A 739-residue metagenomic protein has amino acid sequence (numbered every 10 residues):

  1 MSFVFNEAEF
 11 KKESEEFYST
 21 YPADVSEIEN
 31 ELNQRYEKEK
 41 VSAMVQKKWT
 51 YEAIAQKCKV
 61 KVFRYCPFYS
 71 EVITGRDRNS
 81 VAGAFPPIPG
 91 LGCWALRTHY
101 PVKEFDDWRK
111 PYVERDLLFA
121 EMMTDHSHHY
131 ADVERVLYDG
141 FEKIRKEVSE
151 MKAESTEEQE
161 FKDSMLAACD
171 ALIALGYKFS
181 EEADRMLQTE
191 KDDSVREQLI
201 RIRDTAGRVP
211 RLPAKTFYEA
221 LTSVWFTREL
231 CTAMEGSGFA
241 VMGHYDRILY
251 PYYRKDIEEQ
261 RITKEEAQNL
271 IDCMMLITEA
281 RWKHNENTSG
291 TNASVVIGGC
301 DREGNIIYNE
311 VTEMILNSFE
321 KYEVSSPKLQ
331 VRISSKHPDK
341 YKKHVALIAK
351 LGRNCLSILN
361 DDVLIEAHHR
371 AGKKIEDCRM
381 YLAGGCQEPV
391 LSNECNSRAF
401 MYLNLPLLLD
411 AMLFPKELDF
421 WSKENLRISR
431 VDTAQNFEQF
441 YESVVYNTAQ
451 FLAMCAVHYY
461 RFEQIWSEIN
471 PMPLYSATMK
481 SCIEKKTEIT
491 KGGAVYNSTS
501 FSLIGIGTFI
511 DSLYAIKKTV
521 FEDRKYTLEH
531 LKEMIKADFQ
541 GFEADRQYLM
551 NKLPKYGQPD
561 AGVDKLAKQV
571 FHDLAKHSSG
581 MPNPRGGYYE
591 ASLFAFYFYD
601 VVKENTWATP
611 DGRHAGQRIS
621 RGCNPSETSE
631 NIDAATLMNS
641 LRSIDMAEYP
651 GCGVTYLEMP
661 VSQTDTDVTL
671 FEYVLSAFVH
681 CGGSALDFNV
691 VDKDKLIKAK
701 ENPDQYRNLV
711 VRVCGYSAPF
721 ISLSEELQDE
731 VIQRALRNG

Functional and structural regions predicted by a protein language model:
M1-K162, S194-R201, T205-G739: Conserved catalytic cores of very large enzyme subunits
D163-A174: Extended non-globular scaffold/tether segments
A174, K178-E181, R185: Extended, non-transmembrane alpha-helical coiled-coils
L187-S194: A conserved hydrophobic secondary-structure block that centers on an alpha-helix together with its immediately flanking
